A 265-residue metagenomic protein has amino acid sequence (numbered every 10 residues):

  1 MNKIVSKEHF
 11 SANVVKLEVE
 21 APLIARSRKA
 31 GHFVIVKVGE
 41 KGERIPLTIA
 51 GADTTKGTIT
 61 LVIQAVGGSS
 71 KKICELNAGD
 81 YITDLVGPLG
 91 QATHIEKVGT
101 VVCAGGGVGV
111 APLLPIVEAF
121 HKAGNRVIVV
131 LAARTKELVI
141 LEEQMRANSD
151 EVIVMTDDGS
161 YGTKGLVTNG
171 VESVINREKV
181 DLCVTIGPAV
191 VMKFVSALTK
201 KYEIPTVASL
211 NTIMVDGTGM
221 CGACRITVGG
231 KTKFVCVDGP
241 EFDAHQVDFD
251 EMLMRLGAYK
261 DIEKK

Functional and structural regions predicted by a protein language model:
M1-D80: Ferredoxin-reductase
S6, G51, V154-T156, A208 (+1 more regions): Structural signal for conserved beta-strand scaffold positions within catalytic alpha/beta enzyme cores
V36, D84-L85, I226: A generic structural signal for residues embedded in beta-strands
G39, G87-P88, G229: Short, surface-exposed secondary-structure boundary micro-motifs
G42-A50, L89-G99, C236: Short, Lys/Arg- and Gly-enriched loop/turn segments at beta-strand edges
K71-V215: FNR/FR-type flavoprotein reductase catalytic core
P112, A189, N211-E241: Local cysteine-cluster metal-coordination motifs and their immediate loop/turn environment, predominantly Fe-S cluster
F234-D238, F242-K265: Short Fe-S-cluster ligation motifs
